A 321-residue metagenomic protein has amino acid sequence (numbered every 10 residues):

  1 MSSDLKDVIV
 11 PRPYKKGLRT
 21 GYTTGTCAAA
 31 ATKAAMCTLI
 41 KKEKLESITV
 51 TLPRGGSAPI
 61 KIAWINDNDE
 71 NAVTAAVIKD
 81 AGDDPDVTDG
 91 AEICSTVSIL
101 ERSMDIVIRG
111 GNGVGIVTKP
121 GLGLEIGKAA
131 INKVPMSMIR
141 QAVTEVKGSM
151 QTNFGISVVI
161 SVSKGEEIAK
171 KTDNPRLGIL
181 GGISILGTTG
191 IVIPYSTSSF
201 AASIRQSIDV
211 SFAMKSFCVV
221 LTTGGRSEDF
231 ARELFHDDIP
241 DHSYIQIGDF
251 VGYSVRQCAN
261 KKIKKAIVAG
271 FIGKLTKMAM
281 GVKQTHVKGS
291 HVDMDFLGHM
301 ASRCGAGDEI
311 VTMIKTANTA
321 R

Functional and structural regions predicted by a protein language model:
S2-L177: Generic N-terminal targeting/processing segments that precede catalytic cores or assembly contacts
S2-L5, I9-R12, R19, G25 (+2 more regions): A structural signal for small-residue-enriched, beta-sheet-centric alpha/beta enzyme cores and oligomeric scaffold folds
